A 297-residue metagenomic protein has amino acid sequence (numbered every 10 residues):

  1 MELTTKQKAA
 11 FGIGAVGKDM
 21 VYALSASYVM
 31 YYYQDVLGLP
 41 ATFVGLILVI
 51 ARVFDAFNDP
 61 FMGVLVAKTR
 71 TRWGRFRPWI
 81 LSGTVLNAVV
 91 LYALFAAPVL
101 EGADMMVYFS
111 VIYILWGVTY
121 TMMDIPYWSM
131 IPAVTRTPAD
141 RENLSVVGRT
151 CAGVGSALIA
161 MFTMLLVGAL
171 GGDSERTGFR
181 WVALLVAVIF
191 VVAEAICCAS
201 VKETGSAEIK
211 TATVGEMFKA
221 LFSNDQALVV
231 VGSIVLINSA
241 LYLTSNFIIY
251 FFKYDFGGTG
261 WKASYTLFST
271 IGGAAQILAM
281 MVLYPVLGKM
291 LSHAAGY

Functional and structural regions predicted by a protein language model:
M1-Y297: Membrane-embedded alpha-helical bundles of multi-pass transporters/translocases, especially carrier/permease families
